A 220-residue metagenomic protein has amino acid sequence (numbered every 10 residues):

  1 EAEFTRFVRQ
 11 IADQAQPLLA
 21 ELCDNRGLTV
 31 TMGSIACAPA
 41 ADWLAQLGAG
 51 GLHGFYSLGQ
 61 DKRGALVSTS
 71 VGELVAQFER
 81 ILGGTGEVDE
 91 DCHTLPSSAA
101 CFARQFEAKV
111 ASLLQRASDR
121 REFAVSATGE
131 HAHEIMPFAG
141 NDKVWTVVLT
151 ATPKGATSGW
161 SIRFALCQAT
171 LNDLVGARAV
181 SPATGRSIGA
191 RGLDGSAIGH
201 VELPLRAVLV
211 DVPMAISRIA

Functional and structural regions predicted by a protein language model:
E1-A220: N-terminal auxiliary interaction/assembly segments of multi-subunit proteins
